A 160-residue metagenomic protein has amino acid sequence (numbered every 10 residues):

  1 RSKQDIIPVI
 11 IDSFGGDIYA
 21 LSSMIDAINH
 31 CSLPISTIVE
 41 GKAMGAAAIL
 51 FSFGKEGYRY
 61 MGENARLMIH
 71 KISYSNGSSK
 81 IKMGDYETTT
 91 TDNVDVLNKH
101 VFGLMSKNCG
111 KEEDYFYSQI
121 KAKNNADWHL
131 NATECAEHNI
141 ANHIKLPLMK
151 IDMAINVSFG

Functional and structural regions predicted by a protein language model:
R1-A46, F53-G160: N-terminal organellar transit peptides
